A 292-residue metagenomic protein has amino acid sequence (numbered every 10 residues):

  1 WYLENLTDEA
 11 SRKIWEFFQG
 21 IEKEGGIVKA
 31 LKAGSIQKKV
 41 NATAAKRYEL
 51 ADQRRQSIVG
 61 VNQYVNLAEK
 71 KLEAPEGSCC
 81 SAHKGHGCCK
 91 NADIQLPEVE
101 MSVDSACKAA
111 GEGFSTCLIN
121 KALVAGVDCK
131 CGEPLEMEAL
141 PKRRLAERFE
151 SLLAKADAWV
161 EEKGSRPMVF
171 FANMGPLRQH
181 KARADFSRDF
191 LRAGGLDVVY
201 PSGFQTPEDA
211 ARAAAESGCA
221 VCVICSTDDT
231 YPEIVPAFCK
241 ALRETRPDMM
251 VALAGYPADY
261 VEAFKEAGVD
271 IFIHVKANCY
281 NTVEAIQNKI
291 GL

Functional and structural regions predicted by a protein language model:
W1-L292: Domain-level signal for soluble alpha/beta catalytic cores
